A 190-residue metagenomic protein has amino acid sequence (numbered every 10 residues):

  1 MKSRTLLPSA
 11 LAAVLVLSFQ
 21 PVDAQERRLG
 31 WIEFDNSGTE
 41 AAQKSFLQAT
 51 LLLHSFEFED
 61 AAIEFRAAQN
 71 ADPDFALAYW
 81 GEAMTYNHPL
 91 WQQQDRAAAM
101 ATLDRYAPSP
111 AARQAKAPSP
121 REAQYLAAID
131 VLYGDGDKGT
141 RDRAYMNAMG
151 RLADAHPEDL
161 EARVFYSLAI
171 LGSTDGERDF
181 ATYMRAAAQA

Functional and structural regions predicted by a protein language model:
P8-S18: Bacterial N-terminal signal peptides
G38-A67, L126, D130-G134, K138: Alpha-helical segment of the N-proximal tetratricopeptide repeat
T39-E40, P73, P118, H156-P157: Short coil turns that delineate tetratricopeptide repeat
S45, Y79, P120-Y125, R163-F165: Canonical tetratricopeptide repeat
T50, H54-E57, A83, N87-Q93 (+2 more regions): Short coil/turn linking the two alpha-helices of tandem helical-hairpin repeats
D74-A76, D159-A162: Residue-level recognition of tetratricopeptide repeat
